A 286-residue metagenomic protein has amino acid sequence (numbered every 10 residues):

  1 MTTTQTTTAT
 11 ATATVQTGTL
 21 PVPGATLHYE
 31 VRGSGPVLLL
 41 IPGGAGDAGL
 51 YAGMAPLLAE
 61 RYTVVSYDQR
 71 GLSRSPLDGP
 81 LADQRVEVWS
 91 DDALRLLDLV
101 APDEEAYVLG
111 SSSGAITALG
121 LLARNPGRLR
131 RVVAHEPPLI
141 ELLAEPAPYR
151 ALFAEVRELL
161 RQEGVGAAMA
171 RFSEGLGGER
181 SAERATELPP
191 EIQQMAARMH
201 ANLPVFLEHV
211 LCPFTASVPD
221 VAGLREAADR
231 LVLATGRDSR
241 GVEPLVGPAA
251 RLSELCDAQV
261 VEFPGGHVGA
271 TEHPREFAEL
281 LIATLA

Functional and structural regions predicted by a protein language model:
T2-T4, A11-T26: N-terminal cap/lid segment of alpha/beta-hydrolase-fold proteins
G18-L77, A82: Conserved HGGG/HGGXW glycine-rich cap/lid loop of the alpha/beta-hydrolase fold
V37, T63, E105-Y107, L129-R131 (+1 more regions): Structural signature of beta-strand start/N-cap positions in the alpha/beta core of ABC transporter nucleotide-binding
D68-L72, P138, P264-G266: Short beta-to-alpha linker loops that shape the active-site pocket of alpha/beta-hydrolase fold enzymes
Q69-Y107: Active-site loop/oxyanion-hole signature of alpha/beta-hydrolase fold enzymes
E104-L143: Conserved hydrolase catalytic core segment
P148, L152-Q259: Alpha/beta-hydrolase
G247, E254-A286: Catalytic active-site module of serine/aspartate enzymes centered on a nucleophile-bearing elbow/loop
